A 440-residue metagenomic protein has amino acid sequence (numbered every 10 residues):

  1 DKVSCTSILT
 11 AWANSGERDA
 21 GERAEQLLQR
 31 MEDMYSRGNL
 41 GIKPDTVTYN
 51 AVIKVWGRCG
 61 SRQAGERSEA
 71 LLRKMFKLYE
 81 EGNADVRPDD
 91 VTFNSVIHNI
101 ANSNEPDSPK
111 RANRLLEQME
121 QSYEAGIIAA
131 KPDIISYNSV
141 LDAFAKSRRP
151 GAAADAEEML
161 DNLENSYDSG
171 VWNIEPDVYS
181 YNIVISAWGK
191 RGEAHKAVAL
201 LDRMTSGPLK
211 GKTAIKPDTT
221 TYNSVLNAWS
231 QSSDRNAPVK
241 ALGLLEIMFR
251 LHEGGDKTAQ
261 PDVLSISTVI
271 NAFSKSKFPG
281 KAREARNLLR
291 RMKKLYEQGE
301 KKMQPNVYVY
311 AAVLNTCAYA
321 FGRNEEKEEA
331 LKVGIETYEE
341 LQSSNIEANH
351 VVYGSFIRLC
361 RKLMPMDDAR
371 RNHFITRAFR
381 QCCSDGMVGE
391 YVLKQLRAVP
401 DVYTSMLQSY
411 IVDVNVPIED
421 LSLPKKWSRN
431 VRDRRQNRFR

Functional and structural regions predicted by a protein language model:
D1, D19, E25, E32 (+14 more regions): Asp/Glu-rich intrinsically disordered low-complexity tracts
D1-T6, T10, A24, D45-N50 (+26 more regions): Pentatricopeptide repeat
S7, R23-Q26, R67-A70, R114-E117 (+6 more regions): Long, low-complexity, intrinsically disordered N-terminal extensions of eukaryotic proteins, enriched
L9-S15, E25-M31, Y35, I53-G60 (+23 more regions): The core hydrophobic/aromatic register in alpha-helical repeat solenoids, strongest for pentatricopeptide repeats
D19-E22, R62-E66, K110, P150-A154 (+5 more regions): Residue register within tetratricopeptide repeats
Y35, G41, Y79, N83-D85 (+9 more regions): Inter-helix linker motif
G126, G151, H195, N236 (+7 more regions): Short, flexible/disordered secondary-structure transition segments
Y308, V333, E339-Q342, H350-Y353 (+1 more regions): Intrinsically disordered terminal tails
